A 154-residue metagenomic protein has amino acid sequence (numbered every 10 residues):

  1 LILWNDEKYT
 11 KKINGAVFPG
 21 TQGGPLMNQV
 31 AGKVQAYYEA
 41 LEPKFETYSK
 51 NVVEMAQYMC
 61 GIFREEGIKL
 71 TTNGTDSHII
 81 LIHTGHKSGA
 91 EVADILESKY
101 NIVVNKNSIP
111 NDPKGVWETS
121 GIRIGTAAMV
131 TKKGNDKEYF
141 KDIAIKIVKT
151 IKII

Functional and structural regions predicted by a protein language model:
L1-K87: Active-site C-terminal subdomain of aminotransferase-like
L3-D6, P19, E39-E42, H86 (+5 more regions): Short, well-ordered loop/turn and helix-capping segments at boundaries between secondary-structure elements and domains
K8, G24-P25, V103-V104, T126-A128 (+1 more regions): Short, surface-exposed linear patches
M27, T47, E66, D94 (+3 more regions): General "foldedness" signal
E54, V116-I154: PLP-dependent enzyme catalytic core of the Aspartate aminotransferase-like
Y58, I62-E66, E91-Y100, A144-K146 (+1 more regions): Generic non-transmembrane alpha-helical segments
K69-G134: Conserved PLP-binding catalytic core of the aspartate aminotransferase-like
